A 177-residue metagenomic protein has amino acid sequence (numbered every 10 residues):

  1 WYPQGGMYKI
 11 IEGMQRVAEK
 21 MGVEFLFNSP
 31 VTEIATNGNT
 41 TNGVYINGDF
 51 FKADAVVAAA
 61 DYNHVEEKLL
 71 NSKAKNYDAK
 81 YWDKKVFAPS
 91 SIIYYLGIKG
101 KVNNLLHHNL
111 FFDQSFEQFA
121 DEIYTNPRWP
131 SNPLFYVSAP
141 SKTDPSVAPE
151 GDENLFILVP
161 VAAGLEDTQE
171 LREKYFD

Functional and structural regions predicted by a protein language model:
W1-N47: Helical element adjacent to the flavin cofactor pocket in flavoenzyme catalytic cores
Y2-G6, K84, S115, W129 (+2 more regions): Catalytic cores of large soluble enzymes that bind and process phosphate-bearing ligands
I10, I92, E153: Catalytic-loop motifs flanking and including active-site residues across diverse enzymes
F27, P133, E153: Residue-level signal for beta-strand positions within conserved beta-sheet cores that form or flank
T32-P149: Mid-domain catalytic core of redox enzymes that form a hydrophobic substrate pocket/lid adjacent to a catalytic redox
Y136-V137, S141-D177: FAD-dependent oxidoreductase catalytic-site/capping-region signature
